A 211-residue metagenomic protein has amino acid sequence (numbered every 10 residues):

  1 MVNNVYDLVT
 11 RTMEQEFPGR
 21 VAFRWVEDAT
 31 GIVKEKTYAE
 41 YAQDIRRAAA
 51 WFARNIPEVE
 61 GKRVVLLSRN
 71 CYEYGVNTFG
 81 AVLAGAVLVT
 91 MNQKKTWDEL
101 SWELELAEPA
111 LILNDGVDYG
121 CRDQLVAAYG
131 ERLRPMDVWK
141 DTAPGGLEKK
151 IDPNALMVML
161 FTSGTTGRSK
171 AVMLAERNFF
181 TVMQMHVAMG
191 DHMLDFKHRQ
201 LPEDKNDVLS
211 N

Functional and structural regions predicted by a protein language model:
M1-N55, E60, A84, E105 (+1 more regions): N-lobe entry segment of adenylate-forming
P18-V21, P144-F161, G167-R168, N178 (+1 more regions): Conserved pre-ATP/AMP-binding loop-to-beta segment of ANL
G31-I32, K36, A49-K95, N211: Conserved AMP-binding/adenylate-forming
E35-A39, M157-M185: Conserved AMP-binding A3 loop
A39, K62, D98, A110 (+2 more regions): Structural detector for helix-capping/boundary residues
L67, L113, M159, S210-N211: Short hydrophobic segments within beta-strands
K95-R122, T142-A143, V182-S210: Conserved ATP-dependent adenylate/AMP-binding module captured primarily in the ANL superfamily
L111-N114, R132-M136: Short, hydrophobic beta-strand segments that form beta-sheet elements in well-ordered domains
